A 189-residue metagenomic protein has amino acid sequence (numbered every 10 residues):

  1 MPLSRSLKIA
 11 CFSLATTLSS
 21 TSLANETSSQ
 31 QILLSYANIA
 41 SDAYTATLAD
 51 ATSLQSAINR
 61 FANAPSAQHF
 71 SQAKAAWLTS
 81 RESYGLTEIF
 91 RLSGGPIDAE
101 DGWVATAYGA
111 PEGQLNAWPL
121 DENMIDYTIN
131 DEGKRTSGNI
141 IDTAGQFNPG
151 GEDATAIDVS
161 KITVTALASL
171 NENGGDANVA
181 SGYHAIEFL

Functional and structural regions predicted by a protein language model:
M1-C11: Bacterial N-terminal signal peptides that target proteins for export
S13-T16: Short, linear, compositionally biased motifs with a strong N-terminal bias
S19-T21: N-terminal signal peptide c-region/cleavage motif recognized by signal peptidases
N25-L189: Mature extracytoplasmic or organellar-lumen-exposed domains after removal of signal/transit peptides
